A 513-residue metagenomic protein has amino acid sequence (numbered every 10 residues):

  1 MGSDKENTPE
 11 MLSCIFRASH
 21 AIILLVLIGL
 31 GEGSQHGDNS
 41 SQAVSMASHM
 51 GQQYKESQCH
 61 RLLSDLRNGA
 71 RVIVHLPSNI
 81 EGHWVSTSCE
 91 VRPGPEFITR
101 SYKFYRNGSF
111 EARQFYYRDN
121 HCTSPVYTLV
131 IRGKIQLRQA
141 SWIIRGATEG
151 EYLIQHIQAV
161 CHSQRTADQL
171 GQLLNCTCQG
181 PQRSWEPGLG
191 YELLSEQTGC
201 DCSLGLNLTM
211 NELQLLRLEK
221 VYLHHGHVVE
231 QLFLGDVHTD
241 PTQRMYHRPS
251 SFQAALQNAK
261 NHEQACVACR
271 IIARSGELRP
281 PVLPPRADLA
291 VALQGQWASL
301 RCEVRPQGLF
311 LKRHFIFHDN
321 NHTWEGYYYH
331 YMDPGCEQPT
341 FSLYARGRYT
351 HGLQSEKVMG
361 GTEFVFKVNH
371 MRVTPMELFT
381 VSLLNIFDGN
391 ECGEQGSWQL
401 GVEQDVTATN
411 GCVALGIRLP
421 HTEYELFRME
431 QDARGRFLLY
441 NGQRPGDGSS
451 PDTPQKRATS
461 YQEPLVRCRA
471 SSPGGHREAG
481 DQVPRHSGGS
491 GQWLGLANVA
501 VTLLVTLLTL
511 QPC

Functional and structural regions predicted by a protein language model:
M1-I23, Q492-A497, C513: Classical eukaryotic N-terminal signal peptides for Sec-dependent ER targeting/secretion, especially the positively
E6, V26-G29, V499, L504: Preference for solvent-exposed, low-hydrophobicity sequence contexts
I22-R61, R67-L76, D288, V483-H486 (+1 more regions): N-terminal signal peptide
M46-M50, K55, D65-L76, I80-H83 (+7 more regions): N-terminal glycine/threonine-rich, aromatic-flanked beta-hairpin/loop signature
Y54, C176-E212, E219, Q257-R279 (+4 more regions): Eukaryotic intrinsically disordered, low-complexity regulatory regions
T99-F104, G133, L208-H225, L309-H318 (+2 more regions): Broad, structure-driven detector of short, well-ordered beta-strand segments within folded domains
E111-R113, G150-Y152, H225-P241, H322-Y327 (+3 more regions): Short, hydrophobic/proline-enriched secondary-structure or compact coil segments at domain edges
A470-A500: C-terminal GPI-anchoring signal of eukaryotic secretory precursors
